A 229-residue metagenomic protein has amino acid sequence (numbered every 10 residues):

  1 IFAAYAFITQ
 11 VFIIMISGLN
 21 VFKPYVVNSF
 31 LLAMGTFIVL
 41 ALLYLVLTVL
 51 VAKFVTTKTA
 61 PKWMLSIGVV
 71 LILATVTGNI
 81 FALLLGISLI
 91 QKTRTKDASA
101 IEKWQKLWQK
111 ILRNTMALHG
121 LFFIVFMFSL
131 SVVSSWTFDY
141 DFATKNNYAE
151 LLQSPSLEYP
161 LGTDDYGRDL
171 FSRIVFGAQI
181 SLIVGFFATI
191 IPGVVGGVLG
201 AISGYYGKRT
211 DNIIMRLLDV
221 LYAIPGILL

Functional and structural regions predicted by a protein language model:
I1-Q10, I38-A52, G68-L71, A82 (+2 more regions): N-terminal signal-anchor/first transmembrane alpha helix
F12-V26, V51-T56: Juxtamembrane "helix-exit" motif on the non-cytosolic side of transmembrane helices
P24-V27, L107-K110, T144-F186: Periplasmic/extracellular loop-to-transmembrane helix junction in inner-membrane transport proteins
N28-L42: Alpha-helical transmembrane segments of polytopic membrane proteins
A41-Y44, L170-Y205: Transmembrane alpha-helix signature in integral membrane proteins
F54-K58, V133-T137, F187-L218: Transmembrane-helix boundary motif in ABC transporter permease subunits
S66-S88: Hydrophobic, aromatic-rich membrane-embedded alpha-helical segments
T93, I214-L229: Generic hydrophobic transmembrane alpha-helix motif, especially the helices
